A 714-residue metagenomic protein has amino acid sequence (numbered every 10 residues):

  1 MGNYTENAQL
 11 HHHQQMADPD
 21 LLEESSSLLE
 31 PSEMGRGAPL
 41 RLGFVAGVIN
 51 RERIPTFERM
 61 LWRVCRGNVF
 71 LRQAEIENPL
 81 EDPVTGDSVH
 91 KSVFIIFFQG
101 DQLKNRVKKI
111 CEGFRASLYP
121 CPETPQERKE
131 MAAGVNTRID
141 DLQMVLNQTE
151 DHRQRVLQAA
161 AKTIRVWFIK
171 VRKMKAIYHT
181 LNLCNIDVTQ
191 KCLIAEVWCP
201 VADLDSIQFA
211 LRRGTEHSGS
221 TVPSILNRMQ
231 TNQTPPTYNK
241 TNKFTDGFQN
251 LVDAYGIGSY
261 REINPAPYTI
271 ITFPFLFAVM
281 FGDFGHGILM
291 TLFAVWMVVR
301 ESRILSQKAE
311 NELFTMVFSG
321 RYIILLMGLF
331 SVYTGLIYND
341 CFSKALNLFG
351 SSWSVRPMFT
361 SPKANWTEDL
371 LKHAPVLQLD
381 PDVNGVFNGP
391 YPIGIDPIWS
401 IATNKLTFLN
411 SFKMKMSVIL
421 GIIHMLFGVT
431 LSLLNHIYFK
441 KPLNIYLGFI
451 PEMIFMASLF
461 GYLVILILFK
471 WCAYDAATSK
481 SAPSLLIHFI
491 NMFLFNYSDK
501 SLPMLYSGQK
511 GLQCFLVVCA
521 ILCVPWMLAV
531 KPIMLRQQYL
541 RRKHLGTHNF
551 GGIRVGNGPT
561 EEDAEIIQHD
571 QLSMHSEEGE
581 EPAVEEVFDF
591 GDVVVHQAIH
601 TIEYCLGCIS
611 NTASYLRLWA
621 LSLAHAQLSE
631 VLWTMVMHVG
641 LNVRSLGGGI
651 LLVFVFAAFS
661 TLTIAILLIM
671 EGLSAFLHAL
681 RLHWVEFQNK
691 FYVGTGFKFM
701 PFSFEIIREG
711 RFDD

Functional and structural regions predicted by a protein language model:
M1-T269, F273, F284-H286, M297 (+3 more regions): Long, charged N-terminal accessory/stalk domains
T56, N182-Q190, E196, V201-D714: Conserved, carboxylate-rich catalytic/transport cores that coordinate ions
